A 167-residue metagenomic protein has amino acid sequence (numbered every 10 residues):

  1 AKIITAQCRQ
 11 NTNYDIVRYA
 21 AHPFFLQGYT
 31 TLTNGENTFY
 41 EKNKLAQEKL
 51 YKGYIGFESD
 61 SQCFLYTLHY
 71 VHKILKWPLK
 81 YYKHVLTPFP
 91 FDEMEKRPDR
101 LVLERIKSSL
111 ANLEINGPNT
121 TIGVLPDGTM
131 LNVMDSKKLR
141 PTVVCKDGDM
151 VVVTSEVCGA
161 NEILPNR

Functional and structural regions predicted by a protein language model:
A1-R167: Conserved short alpha-helical segments that host acidic/polar catalytic motifs at enzyme active sites
